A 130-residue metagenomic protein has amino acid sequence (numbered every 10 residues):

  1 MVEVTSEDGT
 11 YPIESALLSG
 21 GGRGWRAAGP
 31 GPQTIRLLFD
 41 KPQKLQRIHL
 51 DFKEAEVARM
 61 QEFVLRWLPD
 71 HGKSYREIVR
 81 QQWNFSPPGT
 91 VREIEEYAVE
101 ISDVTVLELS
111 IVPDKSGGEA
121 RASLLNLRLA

Functional and structural regions predicted by a protein language model:
M1-D40, K53-V57, R128: Disordered, acidic Ser/Thr/Pro-rich linker "stalks" and the adjacent N-terminal cap of the next globular domain
T34, R47, M60-V64, V106: Exposed beta-strand and adjacent loop surfaces of beta-rich binding modules that mediate intermolecular recognition
I35-K44, Y97-D103: Extracellular and analogous surface-interaction loops
Q43-A55, L109: A short beta-strand element within beta-rich, extracytoplasmic domains of secreted/secretory-pathway proteins
I48, L125-L127: Extracellular beta-strand elements of beta-rich domains used for carbohydrate recognition/degradation or cell-matrix
A58-G72: Short, surface-exposed beta-strand/strand-loop-strand elements in extracellular ectodomains
Y75-V99: Extracellular carbohydrate recognition and processing domains and analogous Trp-centered ligand-binding platforms
L109-G118: Short beta-strand-plus-loop segments that form exposed binding edges in beta-rich domains
